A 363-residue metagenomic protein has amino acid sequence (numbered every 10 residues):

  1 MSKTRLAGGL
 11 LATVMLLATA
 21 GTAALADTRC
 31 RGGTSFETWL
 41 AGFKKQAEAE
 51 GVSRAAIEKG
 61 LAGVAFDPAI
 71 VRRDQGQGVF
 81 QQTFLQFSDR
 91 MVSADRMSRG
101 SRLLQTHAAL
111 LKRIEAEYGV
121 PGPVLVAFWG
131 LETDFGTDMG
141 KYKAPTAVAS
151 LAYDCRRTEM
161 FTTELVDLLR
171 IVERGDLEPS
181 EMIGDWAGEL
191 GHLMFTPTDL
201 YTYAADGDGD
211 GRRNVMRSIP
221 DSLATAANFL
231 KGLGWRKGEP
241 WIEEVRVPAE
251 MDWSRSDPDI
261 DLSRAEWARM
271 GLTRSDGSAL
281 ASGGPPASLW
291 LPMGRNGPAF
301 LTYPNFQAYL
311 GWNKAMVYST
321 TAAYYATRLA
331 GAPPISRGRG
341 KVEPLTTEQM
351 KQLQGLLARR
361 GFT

Functional and structural regions predicted by a protein language model:
M1-L11: Bacterial N-terminal signal peptides that target proteins for export
L16-A24: C-terminal segment of classical bacterial N-terminal signal peptides
A26-E115: An acidic, Gly/Ser/Thr/Pro-rich helix-cap/linker signature
I57-Q81, W129-T133, K143-T146, E244-D252: Acidic helix-start/capping segments at beta-turn-to-alpha-helix junctions
V64-P68, E132-G136, E189, V247-P248 (+2 more regions): Solvent-exposed loop/turn segments at secondary-structure junctions within structured extracellular/periplasmic domains
F84-K231, W241: Acidic/His-rich structured neighborhood in mature extracellular/periplasmic domains
P179, I183-G191, F195-G311: Flexible, glycine-rich surface segments
L345-T363: A short amphipathic alpha-helical interaction element
